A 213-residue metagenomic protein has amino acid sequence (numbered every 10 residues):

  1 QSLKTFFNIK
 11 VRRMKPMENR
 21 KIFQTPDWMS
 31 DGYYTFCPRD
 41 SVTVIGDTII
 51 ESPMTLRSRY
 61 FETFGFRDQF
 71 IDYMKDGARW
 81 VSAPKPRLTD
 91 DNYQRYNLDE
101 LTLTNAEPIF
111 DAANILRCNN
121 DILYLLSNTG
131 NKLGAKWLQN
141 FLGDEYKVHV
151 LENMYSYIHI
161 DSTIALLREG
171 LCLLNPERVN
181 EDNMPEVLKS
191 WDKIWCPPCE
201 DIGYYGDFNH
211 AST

Functional and structural regions predicted by a protein language model:
Q1-T213: The feature marks the mature, well-folded catalytic cores of soluble enzymes
